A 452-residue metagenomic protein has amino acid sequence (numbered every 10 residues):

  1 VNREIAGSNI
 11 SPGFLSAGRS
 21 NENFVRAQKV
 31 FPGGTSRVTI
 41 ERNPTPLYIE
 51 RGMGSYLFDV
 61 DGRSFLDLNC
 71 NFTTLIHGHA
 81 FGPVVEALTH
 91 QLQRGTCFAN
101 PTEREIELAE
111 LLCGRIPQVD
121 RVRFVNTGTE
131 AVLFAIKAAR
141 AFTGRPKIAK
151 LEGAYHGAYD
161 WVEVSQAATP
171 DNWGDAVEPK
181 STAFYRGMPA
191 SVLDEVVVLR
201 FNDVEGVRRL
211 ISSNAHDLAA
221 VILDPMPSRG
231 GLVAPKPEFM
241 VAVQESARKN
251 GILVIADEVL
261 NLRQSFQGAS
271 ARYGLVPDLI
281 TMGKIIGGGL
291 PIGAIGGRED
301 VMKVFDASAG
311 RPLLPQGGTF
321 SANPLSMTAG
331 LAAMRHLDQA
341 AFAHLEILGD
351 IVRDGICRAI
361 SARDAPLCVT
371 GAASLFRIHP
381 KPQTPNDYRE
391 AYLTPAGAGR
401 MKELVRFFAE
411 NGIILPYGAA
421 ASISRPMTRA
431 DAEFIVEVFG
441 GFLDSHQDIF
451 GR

Functional and structural regions predicted by a protein language model:
N2-R452: Conserved N-terminal phosphate-binding loop of PLP-dependent enzymes in the Aspartate aminotransferase
